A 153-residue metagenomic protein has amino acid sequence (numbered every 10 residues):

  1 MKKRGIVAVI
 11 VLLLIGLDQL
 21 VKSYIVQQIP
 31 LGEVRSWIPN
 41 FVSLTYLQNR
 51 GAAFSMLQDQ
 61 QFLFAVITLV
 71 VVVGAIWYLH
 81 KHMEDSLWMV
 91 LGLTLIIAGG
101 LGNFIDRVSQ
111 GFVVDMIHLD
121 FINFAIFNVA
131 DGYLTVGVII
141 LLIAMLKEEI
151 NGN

Functional and structural regions predicted by a protein language model:
M1-N153: Alpha-helical transmembrane bundles and membrane-interface segments of multipass inner-membrane proteins
